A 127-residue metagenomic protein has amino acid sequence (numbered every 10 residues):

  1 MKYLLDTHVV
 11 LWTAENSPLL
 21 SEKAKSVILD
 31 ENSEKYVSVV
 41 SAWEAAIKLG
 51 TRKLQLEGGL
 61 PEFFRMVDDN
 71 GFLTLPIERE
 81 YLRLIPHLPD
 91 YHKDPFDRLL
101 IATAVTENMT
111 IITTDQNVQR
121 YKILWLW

Functional and structural regions predicted by a protein language model:
M1-V37, T51-R65, E107, Q116 (+1 more regions): Short, well-structured N-terminal submotif of metal-dependent ribonuclease cores
T7-H8, A45, I85, A104: Generic structural signal for small/hydrophobic residues in well-ordered secondary structure, especially within
V9, S41-A42, Y81, L100 (+1 more regions): Alpha-helix capping/helix-boundary segments
E57-P61, D69-T114: Active-site neighborhoods of divalent-metal-dependent phosphate/nucleic-acid chemistry enzymes
